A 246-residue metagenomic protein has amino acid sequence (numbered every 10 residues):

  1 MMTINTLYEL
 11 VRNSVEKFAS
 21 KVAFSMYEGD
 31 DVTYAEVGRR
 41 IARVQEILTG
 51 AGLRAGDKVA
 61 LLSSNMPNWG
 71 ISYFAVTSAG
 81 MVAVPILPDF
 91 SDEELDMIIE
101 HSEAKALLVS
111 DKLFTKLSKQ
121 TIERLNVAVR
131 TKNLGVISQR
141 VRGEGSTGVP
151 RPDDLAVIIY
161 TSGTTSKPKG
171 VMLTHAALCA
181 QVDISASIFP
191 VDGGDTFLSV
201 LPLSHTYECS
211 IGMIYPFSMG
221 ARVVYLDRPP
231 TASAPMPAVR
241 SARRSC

Functional and structural regions predicted by a protein language model:
M1-N5, L134-L155: Flexible, low-complexity linker/hinge segments
T3-I4, R12, S20-M66, G70-F74 (+2 more regions): Conserved AMP-binding/adenylate-forming core of the ANL superfamily
L10, G50-A51, S78-R140: Structural core segment of the AMP-binding/adenylate-forming
S20, E144-Y160, K167, P190-T196: Conserved pre-ATP/AMP-binding loop-to-beta segment of ANL
D31-E36, A156-V182: Conserved AMP-binding A3 loop
Q45, K58, S64-V84, P88-D92 (+3 more regions): A short helix-loop-beta submotif of the ANL/AMP-binding
S64, V109-K116, R240-C246: Adenylate-forming
C179-T196, L203-C246: Conserved AMP-binding/adenylation subdomain of ANL enzymes
